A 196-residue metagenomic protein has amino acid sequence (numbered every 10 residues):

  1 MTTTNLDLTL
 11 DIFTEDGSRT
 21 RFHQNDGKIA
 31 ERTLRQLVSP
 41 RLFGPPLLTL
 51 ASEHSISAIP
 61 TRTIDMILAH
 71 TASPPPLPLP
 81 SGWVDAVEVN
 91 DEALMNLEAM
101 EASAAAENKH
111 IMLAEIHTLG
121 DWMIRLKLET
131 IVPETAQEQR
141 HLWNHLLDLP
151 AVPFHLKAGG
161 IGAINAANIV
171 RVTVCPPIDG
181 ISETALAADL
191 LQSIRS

Functional and structural regions predicted by a protein language model:
M1-T20, E53-S55, T61-T130, E134 (+1 more regions): Intrinsic disorder/low-complexity detector
T20-I59, V132-R140, D148, P153-K157 (+2 more regions): A cross-kingdom feature marking solvent-exposed beta-strand/loop segments within repeated, beta-rich binding/scaffold
A58-R62, N165-N168: Helix N-cap / beta->alpha transition motif
A158-V174: A contiguous, mid-protein "functional segment" used to position or interact with cofactors/ions or partner subunits
